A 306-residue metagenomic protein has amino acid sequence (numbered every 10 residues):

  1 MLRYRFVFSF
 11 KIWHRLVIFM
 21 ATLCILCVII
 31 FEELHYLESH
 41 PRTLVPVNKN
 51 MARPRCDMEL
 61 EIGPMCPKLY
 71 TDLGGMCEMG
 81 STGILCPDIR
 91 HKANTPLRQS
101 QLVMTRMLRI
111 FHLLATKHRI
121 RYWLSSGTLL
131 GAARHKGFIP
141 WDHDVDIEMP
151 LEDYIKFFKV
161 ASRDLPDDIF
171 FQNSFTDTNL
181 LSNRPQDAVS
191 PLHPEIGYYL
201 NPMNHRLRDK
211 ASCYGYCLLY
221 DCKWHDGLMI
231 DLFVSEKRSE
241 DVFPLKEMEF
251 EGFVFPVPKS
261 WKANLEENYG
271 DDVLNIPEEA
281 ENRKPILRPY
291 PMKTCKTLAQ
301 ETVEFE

Functional and structural regions predicted by a protein language model:
M1-V47, M149: N-terminal signal-anchor transmembrane helix specifying type II single-pass membrane topology of secretory-pathway
Y4, F8, E32, P46-K49 (+2 more regions): Intrinsically disordered, low-complexity segments used for protein-protein interactions
L23, A93-T116, A161-D271, I276-E306: Conserved catalytic core of two-metal-ion nucleotidyltransferases
I25-S125: Helical scaffold of the NTase/Pol beta-like nucleotidyltransferase catalytic core
V28-I29, D142, G227: Residue-level recognition of hydrophobic positions within alpha-helical transmembrane segments
H112-V145, M149: Active-site nucleotide-donor binding segment shared across nucleotidyl transfer reactions
L151-Y154: Helix N-cap motif at beta-to-alpha junctions
